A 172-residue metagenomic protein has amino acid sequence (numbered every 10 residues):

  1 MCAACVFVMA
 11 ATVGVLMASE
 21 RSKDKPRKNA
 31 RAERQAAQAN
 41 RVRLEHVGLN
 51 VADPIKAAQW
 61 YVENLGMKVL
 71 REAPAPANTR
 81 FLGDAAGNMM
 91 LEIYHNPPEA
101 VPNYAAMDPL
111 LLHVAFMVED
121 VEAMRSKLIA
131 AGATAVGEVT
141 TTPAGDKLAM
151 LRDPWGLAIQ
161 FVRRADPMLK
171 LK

Functional and structural regions predicted by a protein language model:
C2-T12: Bacterial N-terminal signal peptides
G14-A18: Juxtamembrane cytosolic interface motif at the C-terminal end of transmembrane helices
S19-R43, K68-F116, R125-R152, R164-K172: Vicinal oxygen chelate
G48-N50, A115-M117: Short hydrophobic/aromatic beta-strand micro-patches that form the beta-sheet surface supporting nucleotide- or nucleic
A57, Y61-V62, L128, G156: Conserved active-site tyrosine of GNAT-family acetyltransferases
L65: Major-groove DNA-recognition helix of helix-turn-helix-type DNA-binding domains
F161: Short glycine-/small-residue motifs
